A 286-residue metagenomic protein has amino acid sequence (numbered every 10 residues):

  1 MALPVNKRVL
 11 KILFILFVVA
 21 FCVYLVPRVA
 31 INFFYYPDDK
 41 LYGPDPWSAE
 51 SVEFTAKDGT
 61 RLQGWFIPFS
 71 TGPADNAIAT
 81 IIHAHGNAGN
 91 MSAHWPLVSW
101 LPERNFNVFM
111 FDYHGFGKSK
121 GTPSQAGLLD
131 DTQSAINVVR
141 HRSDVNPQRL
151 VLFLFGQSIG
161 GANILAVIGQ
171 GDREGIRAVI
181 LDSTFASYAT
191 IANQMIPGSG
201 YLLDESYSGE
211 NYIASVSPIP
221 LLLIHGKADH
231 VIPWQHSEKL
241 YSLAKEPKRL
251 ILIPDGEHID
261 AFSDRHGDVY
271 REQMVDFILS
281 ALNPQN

Functional and structural regions predicted by a protein language model:
K11-A56, L62-Q63, I67: An N-terminal hydrophobic leader/cap segment in hydrolases
K57, R61-R142: Membrane-embedded segments
L97, G209, P233-S242: Short alpha-helix in the alpha/beta-hydrolase fold that links the catalytic acid
V145-S158: Alpha/beta-hydrolase fold nucleophile elbow
N163-S217, S263: Hydrolase active-site cap/lid region
V216-S217, L222-D229: Short beta-strand/loop motif that positions the catalytic acidic residue of the alpha/beta-hydrolase fold
A228-I232, I259-D260: Acidic catalytic loop of the alpha/beta-hydrolase fold
G256-V269: Catalytic histidine-centered segment of alpha/beta-hydrolase-like enzymes
